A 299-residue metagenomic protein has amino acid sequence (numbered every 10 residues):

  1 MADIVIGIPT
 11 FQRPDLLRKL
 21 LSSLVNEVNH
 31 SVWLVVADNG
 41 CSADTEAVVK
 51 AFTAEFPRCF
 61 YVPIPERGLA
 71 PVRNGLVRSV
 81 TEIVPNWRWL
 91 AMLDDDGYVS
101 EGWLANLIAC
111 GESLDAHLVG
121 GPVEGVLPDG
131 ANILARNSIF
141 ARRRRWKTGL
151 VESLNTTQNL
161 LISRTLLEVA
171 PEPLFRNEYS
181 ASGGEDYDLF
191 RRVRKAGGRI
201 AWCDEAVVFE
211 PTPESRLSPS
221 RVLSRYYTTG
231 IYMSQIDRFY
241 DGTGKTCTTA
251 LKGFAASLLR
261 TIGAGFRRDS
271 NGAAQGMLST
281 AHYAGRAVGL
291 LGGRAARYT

Functional and structural regions predicted by a protein language model:
S22-S31: Short, acidic, metal-binding catalytic loop of nucleotide-sugar glycosyltransferases
D38-V48, G97: A conserved acidic beta->alpha catalytic loop
I64-I83: Glycine-rich, basic loop-to-helix element that forms the pyrophosphate-binding segment of sugar-nucleotide handling
G102-I133: Conserved donor NDP-sugar-binding/catalytic core segment of glycosyltransferases
G121-P122, A135-S153: Short, flexible, basic/aromatic active-site loop/helix in glycosyltransferases
R144-I162, S180-S182: A recurrent flexible, glycine/aromatic-enriched loop bordering the glycosyltransferase active site that acts as
S180-R191: Acidic donor-binding loop at a coil-to-helix junction in glycosyltransferase catalytic cores that engages
S224-T228, G242-T299: Non-catalytic, C-terminal membrane-associated alpha-helical segments of glycosyltransferases
